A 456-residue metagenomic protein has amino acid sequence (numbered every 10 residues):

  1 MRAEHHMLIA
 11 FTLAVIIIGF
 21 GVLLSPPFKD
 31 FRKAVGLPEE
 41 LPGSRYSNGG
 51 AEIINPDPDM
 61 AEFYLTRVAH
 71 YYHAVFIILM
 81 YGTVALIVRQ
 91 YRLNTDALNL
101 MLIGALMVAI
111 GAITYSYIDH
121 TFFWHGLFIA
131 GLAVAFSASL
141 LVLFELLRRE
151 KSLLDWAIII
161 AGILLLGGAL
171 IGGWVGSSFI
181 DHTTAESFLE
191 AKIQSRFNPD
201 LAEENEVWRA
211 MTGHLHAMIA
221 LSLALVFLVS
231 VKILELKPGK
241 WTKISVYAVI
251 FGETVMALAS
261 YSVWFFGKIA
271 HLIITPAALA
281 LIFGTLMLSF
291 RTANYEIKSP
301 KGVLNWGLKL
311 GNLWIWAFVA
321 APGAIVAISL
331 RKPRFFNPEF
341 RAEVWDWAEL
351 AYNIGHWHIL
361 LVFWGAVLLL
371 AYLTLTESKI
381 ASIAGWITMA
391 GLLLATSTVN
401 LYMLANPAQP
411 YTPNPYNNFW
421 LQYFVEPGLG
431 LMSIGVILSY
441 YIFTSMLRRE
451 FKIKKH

Functional and structural regions predicted by a protein language model:
M1-H456: Hydrophobic alpha-helical transmembrane segments of multi-pass integral membrane proteins
